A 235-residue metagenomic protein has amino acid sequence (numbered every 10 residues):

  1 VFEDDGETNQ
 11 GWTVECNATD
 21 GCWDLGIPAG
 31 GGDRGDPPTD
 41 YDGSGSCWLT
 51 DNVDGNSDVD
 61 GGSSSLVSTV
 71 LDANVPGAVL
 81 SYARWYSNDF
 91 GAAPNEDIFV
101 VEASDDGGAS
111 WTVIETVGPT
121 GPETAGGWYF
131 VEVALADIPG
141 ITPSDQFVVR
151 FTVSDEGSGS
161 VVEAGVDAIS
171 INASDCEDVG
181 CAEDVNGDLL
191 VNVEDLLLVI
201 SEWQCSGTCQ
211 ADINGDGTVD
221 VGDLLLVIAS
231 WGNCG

Functional and structural regions predicted by a protein language model:
F2-G62, P94-E96: Extracellular glycan-recognition surfaces and repeat-rich motifs
G6, S68-N88, F99, D145-D155: Extracellular beta-strand-rich recognition modules
N9-G11, E102-I114: Asp-box/BNR beta-propeller loop motif
N56-V75, F130-V133: Short beta-strands within extracellular/lumenal beta-sheet-rich domains
V59-G62, A93-P94, D155-A173: Extracellular carbohydrate recognition
W85, E102-D106, N172: Predominantly extracellular/luminal cell-surface or secreted proteins
S110-T142: Extracellular carbohydrate recognition and processing domains and analogous Trp-centered ligand-binding platforms
D175-G235: Cellulosome-associated attachment modules in secreted, modular CAZymes
